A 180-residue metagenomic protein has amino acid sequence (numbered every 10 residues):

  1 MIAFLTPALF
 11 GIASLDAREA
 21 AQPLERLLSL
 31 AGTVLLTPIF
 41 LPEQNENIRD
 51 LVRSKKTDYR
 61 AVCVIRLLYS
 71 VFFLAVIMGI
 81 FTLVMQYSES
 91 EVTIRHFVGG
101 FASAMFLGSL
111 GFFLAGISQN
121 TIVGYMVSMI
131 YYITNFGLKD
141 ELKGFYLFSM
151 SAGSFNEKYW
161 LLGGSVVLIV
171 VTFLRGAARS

Functional and structural regions predicted by a protein language model:
M1-I2: Membrane-interface helix starts
T6-L41, V64-S128: Secretory targeting signals
L36, N47-I48: Hydrophobic alpha-helical segments typical of transmembrane helices and their membrane-interface/capping positions
I48, L114, F148-S149: Hydrophobic alpha-helical segments of integral membrane proteins, encompassing both true transmembrane helices
D50-L51, S180: Short, Lys/Arg-enriched, Gly/Pro-containing loop segments at transmembrane-helix junctions of multi-pass membrane
L51-Y59: Short helix-to-coil transition segments within interhelical loops that connect adjacent transmembrane helices
S118, I122-S180: Terminal transmembrane helical anchor/hairpin motif
